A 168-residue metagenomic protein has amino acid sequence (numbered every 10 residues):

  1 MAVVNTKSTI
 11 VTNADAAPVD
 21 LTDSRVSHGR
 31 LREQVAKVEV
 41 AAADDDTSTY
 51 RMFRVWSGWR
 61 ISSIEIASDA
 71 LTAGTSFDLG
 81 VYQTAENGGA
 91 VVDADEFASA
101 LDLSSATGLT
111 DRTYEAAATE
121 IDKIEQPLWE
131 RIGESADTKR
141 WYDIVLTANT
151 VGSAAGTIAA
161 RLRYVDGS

Functional and structural regions predicted by a protein language model:
A2-S168: Surface-exposed, low-hydrophobicity beta-strand/loop segments enriched in small/polar/acidic residues
